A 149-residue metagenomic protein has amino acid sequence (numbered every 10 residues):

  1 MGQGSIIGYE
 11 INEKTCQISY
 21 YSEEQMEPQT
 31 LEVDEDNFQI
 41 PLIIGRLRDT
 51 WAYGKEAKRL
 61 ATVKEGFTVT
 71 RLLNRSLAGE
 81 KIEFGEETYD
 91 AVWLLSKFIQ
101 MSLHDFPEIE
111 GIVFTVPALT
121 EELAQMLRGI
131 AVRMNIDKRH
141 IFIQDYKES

Functional and structural regions predicted by a protein language model:
M1-G4, I136-S149: Conserved phosphate-binding catalytic cores of ATP/NTP-utilizing and phosphoryl-transfer enzymes
M1-N37: Gly/Thr-rich phosphate-binding beta-strand-loop-beta motif of the actin/hexokinase/Hsp70
E10, T115, Q144: Conserved beta-strand segments of the P-loop GTPase G domain that flank and frequently precede/overlap
Y20-Y21, A124-R128: Short acidic, glycine/serine/threonine-rich loops at helix termini
E32-E35, Y89-D90, F142-E148: Active-site nucleophile and cofactor-binding loops and adjacent substrate-binding regions of central metabolic enzymes
D34-T115, T120-A124, A131-V132: Conserved phosphate-binding loops in N-terminal lobes of ATP-dependent enzymes of the actin/Hsp70/sugar-kinase
G129-D137: Short helix-loop-beta junction
